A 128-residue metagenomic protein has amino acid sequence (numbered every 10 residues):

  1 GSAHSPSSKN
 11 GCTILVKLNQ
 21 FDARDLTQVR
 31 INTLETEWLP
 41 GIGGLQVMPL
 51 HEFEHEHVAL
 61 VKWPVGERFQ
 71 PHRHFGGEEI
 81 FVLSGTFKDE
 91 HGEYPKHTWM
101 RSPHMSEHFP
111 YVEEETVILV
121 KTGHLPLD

Functional and structural regions predicted by a protein language model:
G1, F53, K88-V112: Short acidic-glycine-tyrosine-enriched beta hairpin
G1-R24, H104-D128: Ligand-binding loop in jelly-roll beta-barrel domains
K9-H55, D128: A short, N-terminal "cap"/entry segment at the start of jelly-roll beta-barrel domains of the cupin/DSBH fold
T13, R68, T98-W99, V117: Residue-level marker of beta-strand positions
Q46-M48, E56-V61, E67-P71: Intrinsic, low-complexity N-terminal interaction/targeting segments
V65-E67, P71-E90, K96: Glycine- and acidic-residue-biased ligand/ion/polar-headgroup-sensing regions
